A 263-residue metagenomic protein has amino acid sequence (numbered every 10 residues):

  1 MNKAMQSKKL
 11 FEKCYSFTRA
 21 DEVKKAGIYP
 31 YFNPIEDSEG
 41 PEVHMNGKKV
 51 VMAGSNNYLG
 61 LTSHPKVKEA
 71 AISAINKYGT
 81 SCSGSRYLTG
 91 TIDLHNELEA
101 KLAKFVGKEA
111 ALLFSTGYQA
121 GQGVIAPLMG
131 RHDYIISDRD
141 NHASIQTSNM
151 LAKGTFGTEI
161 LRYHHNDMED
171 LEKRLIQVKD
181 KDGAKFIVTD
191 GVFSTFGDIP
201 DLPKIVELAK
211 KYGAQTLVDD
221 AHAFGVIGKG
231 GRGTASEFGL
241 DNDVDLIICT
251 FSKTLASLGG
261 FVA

Functional and structural regions predicted by a protein language model:
E12-T80, A214: N-terminal "arm"/small-domain region of PLP-dependent enzymes with the aminotransferase-like
E69, S73-G117: Conserved N-terminal alpha-helix of the aminotransferase class I/II PLP-enzyme fold
T116, S137-G154: Substrate-binding/gating loop at the entrance of the active-site cleft, primarily in PLP-dependent aminotransferase-like
V124-A143: Conserved PLP-anchoring active-site segment centered on the Schiff-base-forming lysine
D140, V192, D220-H222: Conserved Walker B
L161-V218: Active-site phosphate-binding strand-loop segment of PLP-dependent enzymes
S236-A263: Active-site PLP attachment segment
